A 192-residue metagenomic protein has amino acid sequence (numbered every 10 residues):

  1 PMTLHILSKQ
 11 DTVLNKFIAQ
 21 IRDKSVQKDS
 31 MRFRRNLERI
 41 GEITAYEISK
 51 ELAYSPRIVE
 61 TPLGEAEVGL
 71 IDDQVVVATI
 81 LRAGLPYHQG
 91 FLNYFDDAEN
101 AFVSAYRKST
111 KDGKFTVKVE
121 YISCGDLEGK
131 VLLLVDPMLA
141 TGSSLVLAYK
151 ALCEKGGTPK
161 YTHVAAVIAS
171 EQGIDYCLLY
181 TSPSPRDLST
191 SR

Functional and structural regions predicted by a protein language model:
P1-S182, R186, R192: PRPP-associated nucleotide enzymes
